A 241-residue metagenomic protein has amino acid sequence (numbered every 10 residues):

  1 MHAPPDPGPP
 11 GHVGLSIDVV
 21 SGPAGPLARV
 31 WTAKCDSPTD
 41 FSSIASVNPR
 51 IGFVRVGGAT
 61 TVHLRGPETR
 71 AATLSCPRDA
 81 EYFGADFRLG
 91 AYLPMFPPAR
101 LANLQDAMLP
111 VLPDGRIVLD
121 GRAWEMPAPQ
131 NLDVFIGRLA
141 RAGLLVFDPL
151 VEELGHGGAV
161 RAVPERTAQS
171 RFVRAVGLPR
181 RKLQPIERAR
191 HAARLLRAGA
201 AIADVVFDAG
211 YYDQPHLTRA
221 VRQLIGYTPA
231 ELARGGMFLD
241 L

Functional and structural regions predicted by a protein language model:
M1-E165, A175-R180, R194-R197, A201-Y212 (+2 more regions): Alpha-helical bundle regulatory/interaction domains
S170-L183, V221-P229: HTH DNA-binding helix-turn interface
Q184, R188-H191: Pre-recognition alpha-helix immediately N-terminal to the DNA-recognition helix within helix-turn-helix or winged-helix
I186, R219, G235: Residue-level "edge-of-site" marker
H191-A192, L217-A220: Short, hydrophobic/aromatic alpha-helical segments in well-folded domains
